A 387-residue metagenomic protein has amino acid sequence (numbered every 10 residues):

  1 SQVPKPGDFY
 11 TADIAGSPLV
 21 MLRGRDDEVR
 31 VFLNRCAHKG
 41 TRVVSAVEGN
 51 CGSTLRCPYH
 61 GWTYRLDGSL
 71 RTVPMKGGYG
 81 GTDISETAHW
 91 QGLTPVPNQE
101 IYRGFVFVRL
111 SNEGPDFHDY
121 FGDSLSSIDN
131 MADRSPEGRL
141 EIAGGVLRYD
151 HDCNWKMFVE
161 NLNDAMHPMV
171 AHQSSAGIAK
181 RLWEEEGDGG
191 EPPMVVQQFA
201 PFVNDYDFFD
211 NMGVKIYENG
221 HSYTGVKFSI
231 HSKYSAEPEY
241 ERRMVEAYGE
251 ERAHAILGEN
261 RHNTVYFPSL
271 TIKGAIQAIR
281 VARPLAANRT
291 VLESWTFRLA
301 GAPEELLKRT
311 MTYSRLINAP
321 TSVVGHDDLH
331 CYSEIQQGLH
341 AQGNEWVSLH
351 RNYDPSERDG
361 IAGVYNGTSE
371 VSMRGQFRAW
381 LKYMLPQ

Functional and structural regions predicted by a protein language model:
V3-S126: Rieske [2Fe-2S] iron-sulfur-binding domain
E28, P97-Q387: C-terminal catalytic domain of Rieske-type non-heme iron oxygenases
